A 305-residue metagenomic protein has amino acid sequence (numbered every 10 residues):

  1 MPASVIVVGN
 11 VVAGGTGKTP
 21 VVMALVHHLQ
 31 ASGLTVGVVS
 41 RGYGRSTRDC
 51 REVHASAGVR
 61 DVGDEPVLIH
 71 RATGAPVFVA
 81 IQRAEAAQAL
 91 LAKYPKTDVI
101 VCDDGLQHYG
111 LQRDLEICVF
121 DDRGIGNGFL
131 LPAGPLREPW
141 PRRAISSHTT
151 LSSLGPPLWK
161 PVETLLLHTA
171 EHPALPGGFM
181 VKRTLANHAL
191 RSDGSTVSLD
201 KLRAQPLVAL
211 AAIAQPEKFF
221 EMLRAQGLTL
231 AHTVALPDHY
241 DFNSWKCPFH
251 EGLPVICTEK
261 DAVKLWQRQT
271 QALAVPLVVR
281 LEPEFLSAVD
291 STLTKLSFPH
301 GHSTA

Functional and structural regions predicted by a protein language model:
M1-A55, H148, L154, W159-P161 (+1 more regions): Walker A (P-loop) phosphate-binding motif
L34, Y94-D98, R113, A204 (+1 more regions): Short, high-confidence coil segments that cap the C-terminus of an alpha-helix and link into the following beta-strand
G37-V39, I100, C118, P206-L210: Conserved beta-strand elements of the Class I
S40, I81, T258-K260: Short secondary-structure boundary segments
G42-P176: Phosphate/Mg2+-binding loops and adjacent switch elements in nucleotide/diphosphate-handling enzyme cores
E52-H54, A75-V77, D114-C118, P176-L185 (+4 more regions): Active-site regions of enzymes building and remodeling cell-envelope glycoconjugates
I125-P254, H302-A305: C-terminal accessory "lid"/substrate-recognition subdomains
C247-P254, K260-A305: Generic C-terminus detector
